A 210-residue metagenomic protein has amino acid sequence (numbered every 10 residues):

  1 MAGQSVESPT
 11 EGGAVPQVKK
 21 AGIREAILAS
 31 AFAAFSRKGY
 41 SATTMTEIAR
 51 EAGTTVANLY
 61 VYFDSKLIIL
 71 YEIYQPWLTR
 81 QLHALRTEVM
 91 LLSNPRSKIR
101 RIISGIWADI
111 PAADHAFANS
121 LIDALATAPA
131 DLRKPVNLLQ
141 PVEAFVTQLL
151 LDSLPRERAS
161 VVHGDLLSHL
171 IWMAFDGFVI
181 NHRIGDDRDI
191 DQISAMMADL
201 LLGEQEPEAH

Functional and structural regions predicted by a protein language model:
M1-G22, E208-H210: N-terminal intrinsically disordered/low-complexity leader segments
A14-V18, G22, D64, I68 (+8 more regions): Residues at secondary-structure transition points
I23-A31, I48, I73-W77, Q81 (+2 more regions): Generic hydrophobic, amphipathic alpha-helix propensity
A26, S30-I68, E72: Helix-turn-helix
E72, R86-H115, L167-I171: Hydrophobic alpha-helical connector segments
T79-H83, T87, A112, A130-R156 (+2 more regions): Amphipathic alpha-helical packing segments from all-alpha helical-bundle domains
I110-R133, I180, I184: Amphipathic alpha-helical segments used for helix-helix packing
V161-H182, Q192-L201: Hydrophobic alpha-helical segments that form the core of small-molecule binding pockets and/or dimer interfaces
